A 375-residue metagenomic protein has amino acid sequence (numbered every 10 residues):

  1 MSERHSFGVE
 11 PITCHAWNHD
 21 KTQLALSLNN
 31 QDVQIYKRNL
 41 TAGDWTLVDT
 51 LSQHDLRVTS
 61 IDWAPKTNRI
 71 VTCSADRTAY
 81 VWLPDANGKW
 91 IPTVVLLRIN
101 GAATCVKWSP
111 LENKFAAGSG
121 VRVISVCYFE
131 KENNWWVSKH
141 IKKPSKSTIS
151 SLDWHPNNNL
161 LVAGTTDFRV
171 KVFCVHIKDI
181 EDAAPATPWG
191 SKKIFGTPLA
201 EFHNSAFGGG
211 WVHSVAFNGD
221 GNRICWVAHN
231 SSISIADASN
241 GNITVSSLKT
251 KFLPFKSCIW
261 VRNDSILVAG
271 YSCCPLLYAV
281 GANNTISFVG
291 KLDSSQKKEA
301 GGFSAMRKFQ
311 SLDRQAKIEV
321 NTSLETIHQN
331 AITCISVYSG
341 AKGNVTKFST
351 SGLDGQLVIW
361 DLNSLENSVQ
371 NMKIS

Functional and structural regions predicted by a protein language model:
S2-F7, T46-Q53, C73, I91-R98 (+6 more regions): Short C-terminal beta-strands that terminate individual repeats in beta-propeller domains, predominantly WD40 blades
V9-W17, L56-W63, N100-W108, K146-W154 (+3 more regions): Canonical WD40 repeat/beta-propeller blade segments in eukaryotic WD-repeat proteins
T13, T148, K178-A206, V245 (+1 more regions): Terminal intrinsically disordered, low-complexity extensions flanking WD-repeat/beta-propeller proteins
K21-A25, T67-V71, V81, E112-A116 (+4 more regions): Structural hallmark of WD40 beta-propellers
L26-V48, V369-N371: Beta-propeller domains
S27-N30, C73-D76, G118-V121, G164-D167 (+3 more regions): Conserved strand-to-loop turn within each blade of WD40 beta-propeller repeats
V33-R38, A79-P84, I124-F129, V170-V175 (+3 more regions): WD40-repeat beta-propellers
L97-T197: Solenoidal tandem-repeat scaffolds enriched in leucines and small polar residues
